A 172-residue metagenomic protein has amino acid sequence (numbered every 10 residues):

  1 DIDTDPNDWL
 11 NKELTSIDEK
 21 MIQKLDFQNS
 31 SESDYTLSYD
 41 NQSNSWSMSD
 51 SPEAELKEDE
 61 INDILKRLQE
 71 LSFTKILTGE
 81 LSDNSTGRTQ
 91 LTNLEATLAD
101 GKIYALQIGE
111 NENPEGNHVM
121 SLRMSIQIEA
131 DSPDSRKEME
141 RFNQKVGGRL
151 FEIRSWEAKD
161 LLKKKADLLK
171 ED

Functional and structural regions predicted by a protein language model:
D1-D172: Secondary-structure "cap/kink" motif recognition
